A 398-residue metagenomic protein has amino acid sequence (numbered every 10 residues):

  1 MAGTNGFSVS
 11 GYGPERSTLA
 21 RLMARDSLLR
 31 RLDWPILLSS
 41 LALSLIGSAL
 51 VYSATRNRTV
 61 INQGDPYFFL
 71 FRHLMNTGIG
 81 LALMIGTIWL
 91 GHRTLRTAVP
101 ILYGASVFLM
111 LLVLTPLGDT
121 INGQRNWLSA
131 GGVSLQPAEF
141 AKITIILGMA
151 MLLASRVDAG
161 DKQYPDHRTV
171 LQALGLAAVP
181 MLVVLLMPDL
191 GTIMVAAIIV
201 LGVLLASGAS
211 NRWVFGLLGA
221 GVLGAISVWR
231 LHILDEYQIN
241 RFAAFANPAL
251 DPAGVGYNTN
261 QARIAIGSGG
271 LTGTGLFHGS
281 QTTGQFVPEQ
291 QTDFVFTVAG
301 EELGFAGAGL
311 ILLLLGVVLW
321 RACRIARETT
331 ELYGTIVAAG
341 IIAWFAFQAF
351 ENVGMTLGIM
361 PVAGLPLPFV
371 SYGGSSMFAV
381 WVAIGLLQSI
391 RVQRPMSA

Functional and structural regions predicted by a protein language model:
M1-M23, Q348-A398: A juxtamembrane structural motif centered on a specific transmembrane helix
S17-R31, G64: Cytosolic juxtamembrane amphipathic/interface segments immediately preceding and feeding into a transmembrane helix
D26-R30, P165-V170, G284-V287, T329-T330: Helix-boundary and loop/linker segments of multi-pass membrane transporters
L37-L45, A49-S53, V60-N258, T297-L357 (+1 more regions): Hydrophobic alpha-helical transmembrane segments of multi-pass inner membrane proteins, especially in bacterial systems
G131-A141, M187-P188, G270-G275, V362-V380: Glycine/serine-rich anion-binding loops at beta->alpha junctions that coordinate negatively charged ligand groups
A177-G191, A265-Q281, Q285: Membrane-helix interface and discontinuous TM-entry motifs in multi-pass inner-membrane proteins
G270-A306, T329: Long extracytoplasmic/lumenal interhelical loops at the membrane interface of multi-pass membrane proteins
